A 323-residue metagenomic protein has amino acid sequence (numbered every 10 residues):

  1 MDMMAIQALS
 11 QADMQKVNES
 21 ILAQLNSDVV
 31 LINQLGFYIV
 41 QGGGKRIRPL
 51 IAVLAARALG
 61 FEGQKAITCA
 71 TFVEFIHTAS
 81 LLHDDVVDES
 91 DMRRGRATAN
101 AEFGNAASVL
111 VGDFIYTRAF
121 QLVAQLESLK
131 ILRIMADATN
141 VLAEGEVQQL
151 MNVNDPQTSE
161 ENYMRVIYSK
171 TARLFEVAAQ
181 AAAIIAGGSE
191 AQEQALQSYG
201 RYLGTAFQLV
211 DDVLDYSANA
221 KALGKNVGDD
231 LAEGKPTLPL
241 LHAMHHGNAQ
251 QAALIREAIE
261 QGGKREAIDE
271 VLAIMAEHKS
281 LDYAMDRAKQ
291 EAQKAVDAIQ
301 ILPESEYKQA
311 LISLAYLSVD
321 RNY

Functional and structural regions predicted by a protein language model:
M1-Y323: All-alpha prenyltransferase/terpene-synthase fold signal
